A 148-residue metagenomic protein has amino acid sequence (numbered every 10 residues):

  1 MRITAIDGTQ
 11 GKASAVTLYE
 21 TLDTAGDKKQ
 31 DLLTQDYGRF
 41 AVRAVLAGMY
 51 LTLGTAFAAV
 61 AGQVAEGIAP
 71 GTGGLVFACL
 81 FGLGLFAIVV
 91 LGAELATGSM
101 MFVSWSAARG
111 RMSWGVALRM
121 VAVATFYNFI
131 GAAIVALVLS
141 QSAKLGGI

Functional and structural regions predicted by a protein language model:
M1-I148: Alpha-helical transmembrane segments and their helix-helix packing motifs
